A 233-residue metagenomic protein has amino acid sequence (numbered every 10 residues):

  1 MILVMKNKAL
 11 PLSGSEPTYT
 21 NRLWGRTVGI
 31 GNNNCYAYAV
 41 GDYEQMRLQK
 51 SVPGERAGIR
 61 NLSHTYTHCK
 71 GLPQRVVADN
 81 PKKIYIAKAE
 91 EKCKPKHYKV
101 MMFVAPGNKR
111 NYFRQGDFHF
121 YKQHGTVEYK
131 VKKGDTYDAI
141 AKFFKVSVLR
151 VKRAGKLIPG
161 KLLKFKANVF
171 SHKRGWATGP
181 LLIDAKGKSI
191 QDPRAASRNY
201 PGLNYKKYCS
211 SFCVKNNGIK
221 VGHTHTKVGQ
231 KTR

Functional and structural regions predicted by a protein language model:
I2-K83: Cysteine-nucleophile protease catalytic domains, especially the papain-like/related folds used in DUB/UBL proteases
L3-V4, G25-N34, K94-R110, A196-S197 (+1 more regions): Ubiquitin-like/PB1-type beta-grasp interaction modules and other compact soluble beta-rich domains
V28-N32, R114, G134, F144: Solvent-exposed, acidic/flexible segments
Y43, R47, F144, V148 (+1 more regions): Sec/Tat-exported extracytoplasmic proteins
N61-K130, L162, A167-A177: ...with weaker cross-activation on analogous glycine-rich loops/strands in unrelated enzymes
V127-S147: Primarily a LysM-type cell-wall glycan-binding module
K130, L162-R233: Active-site or metal-binding loop neighborhoods of secreted/extracellular toxin and effector enzymes
K132-K133, V148-F165: Short acidic, glycine/serine/threonine-rich helix-capping segments at coil-helix boundaries
